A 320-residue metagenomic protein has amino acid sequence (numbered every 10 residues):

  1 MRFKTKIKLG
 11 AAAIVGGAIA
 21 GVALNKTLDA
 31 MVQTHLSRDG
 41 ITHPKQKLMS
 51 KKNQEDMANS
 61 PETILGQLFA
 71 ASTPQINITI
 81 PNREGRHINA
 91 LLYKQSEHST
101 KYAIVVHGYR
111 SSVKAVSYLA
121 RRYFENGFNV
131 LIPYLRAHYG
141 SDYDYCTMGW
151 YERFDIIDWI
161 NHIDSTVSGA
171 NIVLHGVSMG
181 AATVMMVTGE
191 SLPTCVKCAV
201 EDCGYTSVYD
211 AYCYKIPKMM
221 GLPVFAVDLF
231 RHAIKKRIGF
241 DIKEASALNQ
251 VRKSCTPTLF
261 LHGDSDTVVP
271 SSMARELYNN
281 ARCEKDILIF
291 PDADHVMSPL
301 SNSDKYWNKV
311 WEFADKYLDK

Functional and structural regions predicted by a protein language model:
M1-H35, K47-L48, F124-N126, D164-S165 (+4 more regions): Short amphipathic, positively biased membrane-proximal segments that drive organelle/inner-membrane targeting
A11-P81: An N-terminal hydrophobic leader/cap segment in hydrolases
A120-D142: Conserved alpha/beta-hydrolase
C146-V167: Alpha/beta-hydrolase active-site loop
M186-F240, N249: Hydrolase active-site cap/lid region
K253-C255, F260-H262, D266: Short beta-strand/loop motif that positions the catalytic acidic residue of the alpha/beta-hydrolase fold
Y278-V296: Catalytic histidine neighborhood in serine/cysteine hydrolases with alpha/beta-hydrolase-type architecture
A293-W307: Catalytic histidine-centered segment of alpha/beta-hydrolase-like enzymes
